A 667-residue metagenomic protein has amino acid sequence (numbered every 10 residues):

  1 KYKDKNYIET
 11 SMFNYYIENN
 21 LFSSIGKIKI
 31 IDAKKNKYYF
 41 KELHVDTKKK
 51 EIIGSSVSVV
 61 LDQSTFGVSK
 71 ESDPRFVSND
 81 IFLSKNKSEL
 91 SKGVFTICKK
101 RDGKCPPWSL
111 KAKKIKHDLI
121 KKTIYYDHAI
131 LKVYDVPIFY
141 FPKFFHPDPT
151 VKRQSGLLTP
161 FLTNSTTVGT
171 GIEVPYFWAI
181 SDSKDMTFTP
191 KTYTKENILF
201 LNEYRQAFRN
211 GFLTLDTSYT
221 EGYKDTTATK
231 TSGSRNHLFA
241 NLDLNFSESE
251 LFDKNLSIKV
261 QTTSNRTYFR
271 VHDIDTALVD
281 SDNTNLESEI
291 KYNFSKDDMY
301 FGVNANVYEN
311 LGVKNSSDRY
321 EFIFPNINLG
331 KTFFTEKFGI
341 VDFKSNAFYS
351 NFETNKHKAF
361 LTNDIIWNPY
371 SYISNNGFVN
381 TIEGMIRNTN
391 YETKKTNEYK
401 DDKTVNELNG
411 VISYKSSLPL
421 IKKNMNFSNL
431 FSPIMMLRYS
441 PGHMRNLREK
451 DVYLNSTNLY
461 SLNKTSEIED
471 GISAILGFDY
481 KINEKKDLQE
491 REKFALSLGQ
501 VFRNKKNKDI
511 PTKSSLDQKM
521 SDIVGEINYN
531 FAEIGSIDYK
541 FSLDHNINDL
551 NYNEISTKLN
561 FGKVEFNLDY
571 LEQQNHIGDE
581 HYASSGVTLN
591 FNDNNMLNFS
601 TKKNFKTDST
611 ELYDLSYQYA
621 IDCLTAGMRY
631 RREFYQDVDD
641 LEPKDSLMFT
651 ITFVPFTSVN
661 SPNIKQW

Functional and structural regions predicted by a protein language model:
K1-S288, N397-E398, H576, D593 (+2 more regions): Structural signature for solvent-exposed beta-strand/loop edge elements and short helix-capping sites, enriched
E51-I53, V77, L83, L90 (+6 more regions): Outer-membrane beta-barrel translocator/pore domains, especially the C-terminal barrels of Gram-negative outer-membrane
G93, A129, F161, A179 (+10 more regions): Structured loops at beta-to-helix junctions and adjacent beta-edge loops in soluble globular domains
W108, W178, Y308-L311, Y320 (+2 more regions): A residue-identity detector for tryptophan
I120-L157, D253-L256, D298, V307-K356: Carboxylate/His-rich catalytic cores and anion/metal-binding grooves
V279-S281, E289-N293, G302-D318: Zinc-dependent metallopeptidase catalytic helix centered on the HExxH motif and its immediate flanking segment
